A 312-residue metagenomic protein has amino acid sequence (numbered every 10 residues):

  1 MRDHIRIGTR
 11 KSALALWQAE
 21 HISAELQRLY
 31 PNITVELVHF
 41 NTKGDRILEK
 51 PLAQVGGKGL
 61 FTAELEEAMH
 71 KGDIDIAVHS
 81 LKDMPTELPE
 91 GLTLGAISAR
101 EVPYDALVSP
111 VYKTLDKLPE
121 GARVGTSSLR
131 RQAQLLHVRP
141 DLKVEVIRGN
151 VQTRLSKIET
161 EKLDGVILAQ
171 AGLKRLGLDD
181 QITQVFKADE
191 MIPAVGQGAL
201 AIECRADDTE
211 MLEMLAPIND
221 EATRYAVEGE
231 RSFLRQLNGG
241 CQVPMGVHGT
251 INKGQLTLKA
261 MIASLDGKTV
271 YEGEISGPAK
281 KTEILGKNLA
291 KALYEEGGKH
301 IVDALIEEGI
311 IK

Functional and structural regions predicted by a protein language model:
R2-I47, Q54, T62, R139-K312: Small-molecule-sensing regulatory modules
K50-D75: Short, structured active-site "lid" loops
A68, M84-E87: Extracytoplasmic loops/domains of multi-pass membrane proteins
I74-V78, D164-G165: Short, Asp-centered acidic motifs that coordinate Mg2+ and/or phosphate in catalytic or ligand-binding sites
L81-K82, E90-L142: A conserved helix-loop-strand patch within extracytoplasmic ligand-binding domains of the periplasmic binding
L81-M84, A171-L173: Short glycine-rich anion-binding loops that position phosphate/pyrophosphate groups of nucleotides and phosphorylated
E87, Q134, L176-G177: Glycine/Thr-rich phosphate-binding loops of Rossmann-like dinucleotide-binding domains
